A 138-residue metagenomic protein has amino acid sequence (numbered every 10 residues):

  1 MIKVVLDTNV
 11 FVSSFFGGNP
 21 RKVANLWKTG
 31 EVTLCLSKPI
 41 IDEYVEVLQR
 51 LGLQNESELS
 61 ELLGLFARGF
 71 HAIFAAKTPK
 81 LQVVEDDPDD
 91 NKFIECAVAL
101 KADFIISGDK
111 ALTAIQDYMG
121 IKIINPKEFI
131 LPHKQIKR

Functional and structural regions predicted by a protein language model:
M1-L36: Short, well-structured N-terminal submotif of metal-dependent ribonuclease cores
D7-T8, L36-S37, G108-D109, N125-P126: A secondary-structure boundary/capping signal
V23-N25, L63, I94: Short amphipathic alpha-helical segments and helix-helix/interface helices
L26, C96, I115: Hydrophobic/aromatic ligand-binding patch that stacks against planar heteroaromatic rings of cofactors or nucleotides
K28-E31, C35-V83: PIN-domain endoribonuclease scaffold, especially VapC-family toxins
H71-F104, K110: Active-site neighborhoods of divalent-metal-dependent phosphate/nucleic-acid chemistry enzymes
V83, L100, K110-R138: Acidic, PIN/NYN-like endoribonuclease modules and their adjacent C-terminal/linker elements
